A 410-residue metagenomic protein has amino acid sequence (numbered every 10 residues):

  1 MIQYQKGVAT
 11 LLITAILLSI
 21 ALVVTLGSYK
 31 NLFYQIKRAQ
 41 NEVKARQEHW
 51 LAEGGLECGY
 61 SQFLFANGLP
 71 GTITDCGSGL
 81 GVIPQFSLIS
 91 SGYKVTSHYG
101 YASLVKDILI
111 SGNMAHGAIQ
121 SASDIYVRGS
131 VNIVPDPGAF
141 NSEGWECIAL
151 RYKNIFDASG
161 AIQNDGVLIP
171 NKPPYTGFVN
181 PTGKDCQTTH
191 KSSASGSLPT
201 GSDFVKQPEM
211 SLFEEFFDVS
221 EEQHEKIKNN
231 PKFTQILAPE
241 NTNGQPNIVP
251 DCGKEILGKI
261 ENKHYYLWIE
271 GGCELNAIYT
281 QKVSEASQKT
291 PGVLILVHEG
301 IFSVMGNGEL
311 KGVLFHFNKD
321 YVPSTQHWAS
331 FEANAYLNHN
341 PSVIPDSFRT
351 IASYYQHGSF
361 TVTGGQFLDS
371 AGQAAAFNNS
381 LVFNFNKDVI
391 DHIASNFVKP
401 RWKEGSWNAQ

Functional and structural regions predicted by a protein language model:
M1-K6: N-terminal leader/signal peptides at the extreme start of proteins
A9-W50, G54-Q410: Compositional signature of intrinsically disordered, low-complexity segments enriched in polar residues
